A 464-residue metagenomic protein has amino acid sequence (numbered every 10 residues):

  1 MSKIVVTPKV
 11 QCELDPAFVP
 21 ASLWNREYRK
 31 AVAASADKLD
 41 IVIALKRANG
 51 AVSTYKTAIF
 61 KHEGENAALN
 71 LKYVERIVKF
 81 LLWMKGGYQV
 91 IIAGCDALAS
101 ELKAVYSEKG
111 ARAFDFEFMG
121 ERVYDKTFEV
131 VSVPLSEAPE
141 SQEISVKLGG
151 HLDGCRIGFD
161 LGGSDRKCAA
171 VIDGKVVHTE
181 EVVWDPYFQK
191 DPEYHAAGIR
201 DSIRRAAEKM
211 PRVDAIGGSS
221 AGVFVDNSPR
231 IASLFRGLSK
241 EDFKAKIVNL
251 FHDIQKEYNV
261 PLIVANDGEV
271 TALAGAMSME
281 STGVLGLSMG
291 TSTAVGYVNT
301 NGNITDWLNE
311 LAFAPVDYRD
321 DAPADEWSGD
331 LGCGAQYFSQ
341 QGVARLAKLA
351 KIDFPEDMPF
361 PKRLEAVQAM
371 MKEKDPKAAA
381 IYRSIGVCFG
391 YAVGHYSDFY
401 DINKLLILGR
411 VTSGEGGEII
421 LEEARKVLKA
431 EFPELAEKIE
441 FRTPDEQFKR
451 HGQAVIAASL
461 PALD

Functional and structural regions predicted by a protein language model:
M1-V183, F188-A215, K256, V260 (+2 more regions): ATP-binding/phosphotransfer module of carbohydrate and carboxylate kinases, centering on a glycine-rich
A97-S100, G222-N227, V270-A272, A294-V295 (+1 more regions): Short, active-site-adjacent cap segments at secondary-structure transitions
H151, G217, D226-C333, Y337 (+2 more regions): Phosphate-binding/catalytic loop of phosphoryl-transfer enzymes
I172, S220-G222: Short, small-residue-rich loop/turn micro-motifs
V177-E180, F224-R230: Short acidic/His/Gly/Ser-rich catalytic and metal-binding motifs that mark active-site loops of diverse hydrolases
